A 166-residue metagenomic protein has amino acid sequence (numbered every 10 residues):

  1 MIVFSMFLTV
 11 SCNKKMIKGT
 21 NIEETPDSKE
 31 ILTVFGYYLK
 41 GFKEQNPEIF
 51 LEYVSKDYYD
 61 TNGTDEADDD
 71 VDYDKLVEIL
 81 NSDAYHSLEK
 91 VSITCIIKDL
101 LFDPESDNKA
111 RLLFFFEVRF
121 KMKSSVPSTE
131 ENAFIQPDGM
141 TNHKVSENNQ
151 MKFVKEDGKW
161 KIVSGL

Functional and structural regions predicted by a protein language model:
M1-S5: Sec-dependent N-terminal signal peptides
C12-E44, E52: Short, low-complexity N-terminal intrinsically disordered segments enriched in polar/charged residues
N13-K15, G19-T20, R111, E131-L166: Short beta-strand edge/turn micro-motifs at domain boundaries
E44-T61: Short, well-ordered alpha-helical segments enriched in acidic and aromatic residues
N62-V71: Short, flexible/disordered intra-domain loops and linkers
G63-T64, F115, G165-L166: Surface loops and adjacent helix of pleckstrin homology
L76-A133: Surface-exposed, charged secondary-structure patches
